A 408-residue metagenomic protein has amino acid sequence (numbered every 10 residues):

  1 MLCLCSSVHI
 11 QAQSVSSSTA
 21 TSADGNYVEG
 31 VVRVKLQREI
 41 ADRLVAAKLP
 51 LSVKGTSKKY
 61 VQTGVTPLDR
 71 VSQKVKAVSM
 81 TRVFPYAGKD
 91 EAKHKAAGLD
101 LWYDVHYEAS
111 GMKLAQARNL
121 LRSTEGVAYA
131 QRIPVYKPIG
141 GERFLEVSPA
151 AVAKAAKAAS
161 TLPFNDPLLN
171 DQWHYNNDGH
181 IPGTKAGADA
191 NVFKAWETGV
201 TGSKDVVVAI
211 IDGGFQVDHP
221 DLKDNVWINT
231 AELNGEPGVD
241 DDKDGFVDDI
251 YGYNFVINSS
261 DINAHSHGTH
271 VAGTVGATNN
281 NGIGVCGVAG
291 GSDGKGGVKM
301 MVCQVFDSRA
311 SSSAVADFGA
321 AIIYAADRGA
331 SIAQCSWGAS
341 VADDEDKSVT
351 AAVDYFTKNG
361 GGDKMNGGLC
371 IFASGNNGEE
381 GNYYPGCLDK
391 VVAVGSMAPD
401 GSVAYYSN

Functional and structural regions predicted by a protein language model:
M1-V15: Bacterial Sec-dependent N-terminal signal peptides
Q13-A155: Inhibitory N-terminal propeptides of secreted protease zymogens
V32-K35, S79-R82, Y103-H106, Y129-Q131 (+11 more regions): Structural recognition of the beta-strand scaffold that forms the well-ordered cores of secreted hydrolase catalytic
L36, I40-P50, M112-Q116, V217-D224 (+5 more regions): Short, solvent-exposed loop/turn elements at domain surfaces
K89-D104, R122-V207, F215-D221: Protease zymogen maturation seam
S123-G126, D221, N225, G284 (+2 more regions): Glycine-centered tight turns that cap/initiate beta-strands
E125-A128, K185-S259, H270-T274, T278 (+1 more regions): Acidic-leg catalytic submotif of subtilisin-like serine proteases
A190, E197-T198, G202-K204, G213 (+5 more regions): Substrate-binding/access-modulating region of protease and related hydrolase catalytic domains
